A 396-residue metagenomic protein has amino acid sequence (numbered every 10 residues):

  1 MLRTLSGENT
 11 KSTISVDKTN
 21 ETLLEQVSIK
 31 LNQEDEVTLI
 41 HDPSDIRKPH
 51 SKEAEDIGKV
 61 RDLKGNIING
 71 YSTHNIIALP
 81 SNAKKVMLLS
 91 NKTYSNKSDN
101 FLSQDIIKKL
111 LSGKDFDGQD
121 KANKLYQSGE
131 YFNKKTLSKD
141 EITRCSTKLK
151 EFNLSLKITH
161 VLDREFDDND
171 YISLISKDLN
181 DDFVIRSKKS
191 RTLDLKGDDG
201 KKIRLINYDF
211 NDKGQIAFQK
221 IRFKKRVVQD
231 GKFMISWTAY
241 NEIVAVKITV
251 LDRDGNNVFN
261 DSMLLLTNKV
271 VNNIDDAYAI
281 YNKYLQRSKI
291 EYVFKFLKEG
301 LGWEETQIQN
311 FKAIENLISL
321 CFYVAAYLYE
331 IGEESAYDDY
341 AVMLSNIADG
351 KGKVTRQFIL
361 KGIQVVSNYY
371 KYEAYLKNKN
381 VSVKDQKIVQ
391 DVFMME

Functional and structural regions predicted by a protein language model:
M1-Y278, R287, A313-E315, S345-E396: Conserved, well-structured functional cores that handle cations and Mg-NTP chemistry
S81-V86, N273, Y327-D338: Short helix-capping/linker segments at secondary-structure and domain boundaries
A279-Q307: Short amphipathic alpha-helical "interface-anchor" segments enriched in bulky aromatics
K289, K298-G302, F322, L328-A336: Hydrophobic alpha-helix feature that most strongly marks membrane-spanning transmembrane helices and their immediate
Q307-G332: Basic, amphipathic alpha-helical segments enriched in Lys/Arg and hydrophobic/aromatic residues
V324-A326, Y337-V354: Terminal accessory/anchoring regions of large secretory-pathway or extracellular enzymes
